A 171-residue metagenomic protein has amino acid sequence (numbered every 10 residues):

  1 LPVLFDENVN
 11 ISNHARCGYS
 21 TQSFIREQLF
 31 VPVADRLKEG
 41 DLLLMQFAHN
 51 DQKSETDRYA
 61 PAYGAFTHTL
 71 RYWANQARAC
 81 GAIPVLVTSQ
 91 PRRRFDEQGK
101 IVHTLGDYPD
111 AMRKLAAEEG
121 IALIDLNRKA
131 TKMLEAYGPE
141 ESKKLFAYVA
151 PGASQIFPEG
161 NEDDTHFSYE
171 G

Functional and structural regions predicted by a protein language model:
L1-A15, V31-L43: Serine-esterase "nucleophile elbow" of acetyl-processing enzymes
A15-G18, F95-D96: N-terminal start-of-chain detector that recognizes signal peptides and the immediate post-cleavage beginning
G18-T21, D51: Active-site neighborhood of divalent metal-dependent phosphoester/pyrophosphate hydrolases
S20-Q28: Structural motif
Q28-E170: Alpha-helical cap/lid subdomain in secreted, periplasmic, or secretory-pathway luminal O-acyl-processing enzymes
